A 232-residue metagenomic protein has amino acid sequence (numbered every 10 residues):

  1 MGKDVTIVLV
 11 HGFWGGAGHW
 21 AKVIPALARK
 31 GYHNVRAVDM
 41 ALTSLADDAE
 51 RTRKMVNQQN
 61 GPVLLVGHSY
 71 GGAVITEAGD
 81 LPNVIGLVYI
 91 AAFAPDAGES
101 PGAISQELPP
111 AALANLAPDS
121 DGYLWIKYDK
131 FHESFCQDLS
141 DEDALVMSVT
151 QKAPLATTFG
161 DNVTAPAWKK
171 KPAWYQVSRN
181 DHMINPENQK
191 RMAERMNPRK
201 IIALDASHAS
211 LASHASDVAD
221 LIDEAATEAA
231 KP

Functional and structural regions predicted by a protein language model:
G2, Q58-G61, L81, A225 (+1 more regions): Glycine-rich phosphate-binding loop signature in dinucleotide/nucleotide-binding domains
D4-A46, E77: Conserved HGGG/HGGXW glycine-rich cap/lid loop of the alpha/beta-hydrolase fold
A46-V63: Conserved acidic catalytic loop of the alpha/beta-hydrolase fold
D48-A49, K152-A215, A219-D220: Conserved serine/cysteine hydrolase catalytic core
V66-G71, I75: Gly/Ala-rich beta-loop-alpha elbow adjacent to hydrolase catalytic centers
D80-Y128, L155-N162, I184: Flexible "cap/lid" loop of the alpha/beta hydrolase fold
D121-A167: Conserved alpha/beta-hydrolase catalytic His-Asp/Glu region
